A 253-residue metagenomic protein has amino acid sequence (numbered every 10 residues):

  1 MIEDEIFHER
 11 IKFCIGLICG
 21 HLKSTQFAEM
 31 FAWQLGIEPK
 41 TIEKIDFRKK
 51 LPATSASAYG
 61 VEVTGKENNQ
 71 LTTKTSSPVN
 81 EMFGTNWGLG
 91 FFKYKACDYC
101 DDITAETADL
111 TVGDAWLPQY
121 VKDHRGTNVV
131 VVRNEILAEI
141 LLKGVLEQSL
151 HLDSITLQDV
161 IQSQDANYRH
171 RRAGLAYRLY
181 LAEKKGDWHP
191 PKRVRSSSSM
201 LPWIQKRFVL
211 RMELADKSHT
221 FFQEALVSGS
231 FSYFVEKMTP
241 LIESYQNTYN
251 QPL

Functional and structural regions predicted by a protein language model:
M1, L17-H21, R133: Short beta->alpha junction loops/turns
I2-H8, F31-Q34, V145-S149: Short, solvent-exposed amphipathic alpha-helical segments in soluble enzyme and RNA/protein-processing domains
D4-G16, I37-E38: A short alpha->loop->secondary-structure connector
F13-H21, G84-G88: Flexible, glycine/proline-enriched loop segments at strand-loop-helix junctions that form or flank small-ligand binding
H21-M30: Short, charged, surface-exposed secondary-structure boundary motifs
K40-L253: Long, compositionally biased charged/polar accessory segments in the mid-to-C-terminal portions of proteins
